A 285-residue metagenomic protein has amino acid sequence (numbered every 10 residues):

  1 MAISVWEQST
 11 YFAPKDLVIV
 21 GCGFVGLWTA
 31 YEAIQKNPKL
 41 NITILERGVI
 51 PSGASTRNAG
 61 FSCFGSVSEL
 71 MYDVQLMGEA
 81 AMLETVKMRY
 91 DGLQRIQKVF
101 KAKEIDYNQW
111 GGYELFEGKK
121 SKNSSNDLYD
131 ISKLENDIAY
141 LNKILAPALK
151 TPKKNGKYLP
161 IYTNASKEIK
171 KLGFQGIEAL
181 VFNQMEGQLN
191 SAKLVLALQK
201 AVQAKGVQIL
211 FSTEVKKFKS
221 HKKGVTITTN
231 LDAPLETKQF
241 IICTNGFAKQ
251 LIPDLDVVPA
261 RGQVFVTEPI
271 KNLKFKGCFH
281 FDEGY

Functional and structural regions predicted by a protein language model:
M1-V18, Q35-K36, L40-N41: Extreme N-terminal leader/targeting segments of oxidoreductases
G21-L27, R47: Glycine-rich Rossmann-fold phosphate-binding loop(s) that bind the pyrophosphate of adenine dinucleotide cofactors
W28, K217-Y285: Flavin-dependent oxidoreductases
A30, I34: Gly/Ala-rich phosphate-binding loop of Rossmann-like dinucleotide-binding domains, activating on the conserved
K36-R57: Glycine-rich FAD pyrophosphate-binding loop
G53, R57-K87: Glycine-rich active-site loop/strand segments that organize a redox cofactor
S68-V74, F100-W110, E117-L196: Flavin (FAD/FMN) cofactor-binding and adjacent substrate-gating region of FAD-dependent oxidoreductase domains
K171-L235: Helical element adjacent to the flavin cofactor pocket in flavoenzyme catalytic cores
